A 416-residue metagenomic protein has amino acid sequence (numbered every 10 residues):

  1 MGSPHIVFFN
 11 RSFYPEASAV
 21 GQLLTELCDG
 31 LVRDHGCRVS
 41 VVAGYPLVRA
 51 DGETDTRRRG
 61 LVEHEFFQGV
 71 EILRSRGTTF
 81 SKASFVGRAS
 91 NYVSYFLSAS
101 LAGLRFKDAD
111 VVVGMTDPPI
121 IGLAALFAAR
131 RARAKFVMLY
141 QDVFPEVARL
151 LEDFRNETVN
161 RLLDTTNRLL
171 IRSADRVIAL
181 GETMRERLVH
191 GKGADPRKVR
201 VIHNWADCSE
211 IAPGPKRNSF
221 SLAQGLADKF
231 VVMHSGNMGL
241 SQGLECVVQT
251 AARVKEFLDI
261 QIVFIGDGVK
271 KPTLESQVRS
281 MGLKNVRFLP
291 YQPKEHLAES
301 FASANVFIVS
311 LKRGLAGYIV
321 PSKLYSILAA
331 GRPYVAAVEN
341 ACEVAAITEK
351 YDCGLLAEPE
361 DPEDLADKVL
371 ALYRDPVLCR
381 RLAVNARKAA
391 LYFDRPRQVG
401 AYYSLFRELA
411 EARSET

Functional and structural regions predicted by a protein language model:
M1-E65: N-terminal subdomain of nucleotide-sugar transferases
Y45, T183, W205: Carbohydrate-associated surface elements
L123, F127-R131, E157-A179: Membrane-proximal helix-turn-helix segments that form the acceptor-binding/catalytic region of lipid-linked
V189-H190, R197-R200, A206-L222, G243: Acidic anion/phosphate-binding donor-loop and adjacent secondary structure in glycosyltransferase catalytic cores
G225-Q242, V248-A251, V263: Conserved donor-binding/catalytic core segment of Leloir-type glycosyltransferases
Q242, P293-L328, P333-A346: Nucleotide-sugar-dependent
L258, I265-G266, K271-A298: Nucleotide-activated donor-binding/catalytic signature segment of Leloir-type glycosyltransferases, i.e., the conserved
D364, A371, L378-Y392: A short, well-ordered alpha-helix in the C-terminal region of glycosyltransferases
